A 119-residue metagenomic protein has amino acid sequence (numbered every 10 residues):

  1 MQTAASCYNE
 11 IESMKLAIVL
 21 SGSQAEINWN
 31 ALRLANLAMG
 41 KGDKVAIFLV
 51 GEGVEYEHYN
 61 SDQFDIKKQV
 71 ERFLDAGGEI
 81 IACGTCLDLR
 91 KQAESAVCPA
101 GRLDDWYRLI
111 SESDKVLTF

Functional and structural regions predicted by a protein language model:
M1-S13: Short, Lys/Arg-enriched N-terminal segments with co-localized hydrophobic residues within the first ~10-30 amino acids
L16-W29, V54-S61: Short, glycine-rich nucleotide/cofactor-binding loops
I27-G42, I47: Histidine-anchored nucleotide/phosphate-binding helix
L32-R33, D62-K67, P99-R102: Charged helix-capping and loop-helix junction motifs
A35, V45-G51, I80-G84: Short internal beta-strands
G42, G77, S113-D114: Short, well-ordered alpha-helix to beta-strand connector turns
Q63-L89: A glycine-rich helix N-cap at a beta->alpha junction
D88-F119: C-terminal structural segments of small proteins and small subunits
